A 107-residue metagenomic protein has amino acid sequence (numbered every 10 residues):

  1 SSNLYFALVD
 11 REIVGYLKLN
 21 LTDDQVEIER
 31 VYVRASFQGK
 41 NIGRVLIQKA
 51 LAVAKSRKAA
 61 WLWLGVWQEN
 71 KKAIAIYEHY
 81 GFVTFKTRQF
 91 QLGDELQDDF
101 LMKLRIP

Functional and structural regions predicted by a protein language model:
S1-S36, I47-K49, V53, R57 (+2 more regions): Acetyl-CoA-dependent GNAT
Y5, F37, I76-Y77, F82: Conserved hydrophobic/aromatic "anchor" residues that stabilize well-ordered secondary structure elements
Q25, G39, A73-I74: Internal amphipathic alpha-helical segments of the cytochrome P450 catalytic fold
R34-K40, Q68-E69: Active-site acidic-Proline motif in GNAT/NAT acetyltransferases
K40, R57-A60: Short coil/turn segments at alpha/beta junctions that flank glycine-rich nucleotide-binding fingerprints
K40-N41, L96: Non-catalytic, surface-exposed connector residues within folded enzymatic/regulatory domains
A60-W63, W67-I74, E78-Y80, K86-P107: C-terminal "cap" of GNAT-fold acetyltransferases
